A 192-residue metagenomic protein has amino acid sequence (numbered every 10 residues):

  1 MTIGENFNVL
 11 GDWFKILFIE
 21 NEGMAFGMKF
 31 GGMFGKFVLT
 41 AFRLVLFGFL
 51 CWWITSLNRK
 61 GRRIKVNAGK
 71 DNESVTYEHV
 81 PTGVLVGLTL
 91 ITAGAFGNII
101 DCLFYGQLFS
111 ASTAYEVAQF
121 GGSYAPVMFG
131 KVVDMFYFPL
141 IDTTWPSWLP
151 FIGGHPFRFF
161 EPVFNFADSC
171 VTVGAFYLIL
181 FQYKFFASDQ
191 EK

Functional and structural regions predicted by a protein language model:
M1-K192: Alpha-helical transmembrane bundles and membrane-interface segments of multipass inner-membrane proteins
